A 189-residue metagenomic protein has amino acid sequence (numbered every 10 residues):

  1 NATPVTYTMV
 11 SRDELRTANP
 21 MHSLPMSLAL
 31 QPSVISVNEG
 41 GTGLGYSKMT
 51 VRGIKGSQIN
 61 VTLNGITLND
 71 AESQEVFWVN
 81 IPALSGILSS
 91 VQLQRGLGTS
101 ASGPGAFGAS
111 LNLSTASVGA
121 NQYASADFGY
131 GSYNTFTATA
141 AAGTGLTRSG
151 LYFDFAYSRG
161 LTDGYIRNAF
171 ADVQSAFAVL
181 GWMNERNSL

Functional and structural regions predicted by a protein language model:
N1-M21, K48, V91: N-terminal periplasmic "start-of-domain" segments of outer-membrane beta-barrel proteins
P25-T67, N80, S89: Extracytoplasmic beta-strand/coil segments of soluble accessory domains associated with Gram-negative outer-membrane
M26, T50, Q92, S110-N112 (+2 more regions): Outer-membrane beta-barrel architecture
N38, G98-S102, D127-Y130, Y165-R167: Outer-membrane beta-barrel domain signature
S47, F107-A109, Q122-A126, F136-A140 (+1 more regions): Hydrophobic, lipid-facing positions within transmembrane beta-strands of outer-membrane proteins
M49-T50, T67-R95, S114: Short acidic/polar hinge/loop motifs at secondary-structure boundaries that mediate gating or recognition
L88-L93, A109, T115-Y130, F153-F155: Transmembrane beta-strand segments of Gram-negative outer membrane beta-barrel proteins
Y130-L161, I166-L189: Transmembrane beta-barrel wall of Gram-negative outer-membrane proteins
